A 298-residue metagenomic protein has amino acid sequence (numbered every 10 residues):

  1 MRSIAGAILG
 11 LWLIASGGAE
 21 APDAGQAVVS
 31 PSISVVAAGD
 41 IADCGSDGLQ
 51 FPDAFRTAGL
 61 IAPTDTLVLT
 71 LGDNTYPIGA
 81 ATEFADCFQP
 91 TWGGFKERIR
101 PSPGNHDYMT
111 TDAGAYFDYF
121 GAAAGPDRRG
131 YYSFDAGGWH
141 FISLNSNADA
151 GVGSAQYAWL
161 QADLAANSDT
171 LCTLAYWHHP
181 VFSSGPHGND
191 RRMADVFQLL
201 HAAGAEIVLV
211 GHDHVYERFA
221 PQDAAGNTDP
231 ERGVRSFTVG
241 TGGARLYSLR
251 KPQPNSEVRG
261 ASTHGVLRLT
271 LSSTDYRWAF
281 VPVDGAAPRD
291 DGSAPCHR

Functional and structural regions predicted by a protein language model:
A5-A15: Bacterial N-terminal signal peptides
S16-E20: N-terminal Sec signal peptide cleavage junction
P22-F84, A150-A155, A162, S183-S184: N-terminal active-site segment of His-dependent metallophosphoesterases
V35-A37, V68-T70, P101-S102, A175 (+1 more regions): Residue-level marker for buried hydrophobic side chains located in beta-strands that build the well-ordered beta-sheet
S46-G48, Y76-C172, H187-A202, I207 (+2 more regions): Extended active-site neighborhood of metal-dependent phosphoesterases/phosphodiesterases
S143, R277-F280: Short hydrophobic/aromatic-rich beta-strand segments that constitute the beta-sheet cores of beta-sandwich/beta-barrel
A279-R289: Short, solvent-exposed aromatic-acidic interface loops
